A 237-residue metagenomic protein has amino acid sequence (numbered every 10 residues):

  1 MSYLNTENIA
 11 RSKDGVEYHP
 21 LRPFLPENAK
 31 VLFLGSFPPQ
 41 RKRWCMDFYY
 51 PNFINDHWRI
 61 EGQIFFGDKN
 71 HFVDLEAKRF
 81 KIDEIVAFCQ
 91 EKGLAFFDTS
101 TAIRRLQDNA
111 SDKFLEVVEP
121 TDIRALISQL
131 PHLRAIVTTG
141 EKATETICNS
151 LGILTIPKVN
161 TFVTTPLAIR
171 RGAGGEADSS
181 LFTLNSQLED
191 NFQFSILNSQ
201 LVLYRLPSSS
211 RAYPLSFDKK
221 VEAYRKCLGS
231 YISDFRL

Functional and structural regions predicted by a protein language model:
M1-P23, N28, P39-R41, P51-F53 (+4 more regions): C-terminal capping/extension of enzyme domains
F24, I85-C89, S128-Q129: Short, conserved, surface-exposed binding loops centered on an aromatic residue
K30-V31, A135: Structural motif
S36-F37, T138-A143, S208: Short, well-ordered beta-to-alpha junction loops that form the rim of enzyme active sites and present histidine/acidic
K42-F114: Short, surface-exposed acidic-centric catalytic microdomains
D68-A87, L154-L167, D178-F192: Short mixed-charge
E91-S150: Internal catalytic-core helix/loop-beta-alpha segment that presents or stabilizes conserved functional determinants
R171-G172: Glycine-biased, low-complexity coil/linker segments
